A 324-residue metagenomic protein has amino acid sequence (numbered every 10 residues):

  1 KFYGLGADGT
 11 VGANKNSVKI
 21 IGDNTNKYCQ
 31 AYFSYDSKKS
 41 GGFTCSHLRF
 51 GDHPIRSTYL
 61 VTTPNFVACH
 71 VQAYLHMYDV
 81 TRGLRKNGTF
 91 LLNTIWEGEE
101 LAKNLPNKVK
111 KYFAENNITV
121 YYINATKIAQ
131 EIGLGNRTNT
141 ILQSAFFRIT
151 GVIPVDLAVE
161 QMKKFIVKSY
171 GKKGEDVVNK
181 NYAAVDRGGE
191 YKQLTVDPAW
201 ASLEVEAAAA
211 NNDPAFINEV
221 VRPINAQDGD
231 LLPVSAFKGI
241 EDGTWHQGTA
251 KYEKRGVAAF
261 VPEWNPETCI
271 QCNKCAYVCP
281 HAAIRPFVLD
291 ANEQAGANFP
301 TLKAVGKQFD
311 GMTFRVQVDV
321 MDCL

Functional and structural regions predicted by a protein language model:
K1-A226: Active-site cofactor/cluster-binding pocket
A158-V159, G171-C323: Ferredoxin-type iron-sulfur electron-transfer modules and their immediate structural context
